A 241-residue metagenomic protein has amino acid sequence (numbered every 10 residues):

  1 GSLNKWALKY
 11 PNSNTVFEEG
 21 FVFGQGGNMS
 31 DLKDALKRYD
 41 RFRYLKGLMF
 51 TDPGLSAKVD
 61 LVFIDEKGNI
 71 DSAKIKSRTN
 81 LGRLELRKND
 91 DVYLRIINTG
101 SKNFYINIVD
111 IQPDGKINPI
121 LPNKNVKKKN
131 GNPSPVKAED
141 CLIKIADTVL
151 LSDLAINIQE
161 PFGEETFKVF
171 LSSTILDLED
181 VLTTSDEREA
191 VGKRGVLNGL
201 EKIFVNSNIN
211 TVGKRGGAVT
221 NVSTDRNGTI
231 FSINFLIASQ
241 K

Functional and structural regions predicted by a protein language model:
G1-K241: Secretory-pathway glycoprotein ectodomains that are cysteine- and/or Ser/Thr/Pro-rich
